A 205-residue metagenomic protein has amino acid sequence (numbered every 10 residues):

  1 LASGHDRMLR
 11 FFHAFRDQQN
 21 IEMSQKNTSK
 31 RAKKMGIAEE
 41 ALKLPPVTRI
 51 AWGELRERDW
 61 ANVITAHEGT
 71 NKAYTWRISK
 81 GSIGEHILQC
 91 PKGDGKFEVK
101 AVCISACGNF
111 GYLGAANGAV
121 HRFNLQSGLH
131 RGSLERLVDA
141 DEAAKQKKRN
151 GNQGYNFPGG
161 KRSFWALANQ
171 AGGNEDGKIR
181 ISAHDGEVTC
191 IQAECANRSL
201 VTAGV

Functional and structural regions predicted by a protein language model:
L1-G4, I64-H67, G111-G114, L200-G204: Conserved beta-strand element within WD40/beta-propeller blades
L1-G4, L9-R16, M23, A66 (+2 more regions): WD40-repeat beta-propellers
H5-R7, A14-L55, W60: Eukaryote-biased recognition of long, low-complexity, charge-rich segments
N20-E22, G84-H86, R131-S133, D176-K178: A structural motif specific to WD40 beta-propellers
T28-I50, E142-G177: Surface-exposed acidic, glycine/proline-enriched linker/cap segments that occur as 15-30-residue helix-coil
E40-A41, C90-D94, E135, R180-A183: Surface loop/turn motifs at the tips and blade-to-blade linkers of beta-strand repeat domains
K43-L55, K96-I104, D141-K145, G151-G154 (+1 more regions): Canonical WD40 repeat/beta-propeller blade segments in eukaryotic WD-repeat proteins
A61, C107-N109, A196-R198: Short coil/turn segments that connect the beta-strands within blades of beta-propeller domains
